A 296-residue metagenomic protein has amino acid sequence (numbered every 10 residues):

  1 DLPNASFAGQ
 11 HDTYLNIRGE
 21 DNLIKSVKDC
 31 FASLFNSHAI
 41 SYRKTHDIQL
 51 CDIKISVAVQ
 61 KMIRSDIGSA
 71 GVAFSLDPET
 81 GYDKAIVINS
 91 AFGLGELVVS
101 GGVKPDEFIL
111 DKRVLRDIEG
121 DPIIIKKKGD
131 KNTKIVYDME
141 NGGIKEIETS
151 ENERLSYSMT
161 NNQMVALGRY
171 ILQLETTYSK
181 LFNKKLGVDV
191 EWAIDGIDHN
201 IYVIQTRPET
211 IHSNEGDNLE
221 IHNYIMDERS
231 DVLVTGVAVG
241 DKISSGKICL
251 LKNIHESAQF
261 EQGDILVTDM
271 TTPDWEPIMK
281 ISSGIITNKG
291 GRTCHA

Functional and structural regions predicted by a protein language model:
D1-A296: Non-catalytic, soluble scaffold/interaction modules
